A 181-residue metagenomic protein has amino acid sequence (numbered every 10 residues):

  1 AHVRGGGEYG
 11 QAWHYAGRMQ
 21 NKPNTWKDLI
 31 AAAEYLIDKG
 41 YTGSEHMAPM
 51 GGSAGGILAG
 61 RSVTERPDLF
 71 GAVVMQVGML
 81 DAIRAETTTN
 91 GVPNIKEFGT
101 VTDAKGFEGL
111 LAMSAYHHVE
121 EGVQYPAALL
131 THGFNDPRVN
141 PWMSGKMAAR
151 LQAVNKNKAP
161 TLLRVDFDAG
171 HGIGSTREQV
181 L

Functional and structural regions predicted by a protein language model:
A1-L181: Active-site-proximal cap/loop segments of hydrolase catalytic domains
